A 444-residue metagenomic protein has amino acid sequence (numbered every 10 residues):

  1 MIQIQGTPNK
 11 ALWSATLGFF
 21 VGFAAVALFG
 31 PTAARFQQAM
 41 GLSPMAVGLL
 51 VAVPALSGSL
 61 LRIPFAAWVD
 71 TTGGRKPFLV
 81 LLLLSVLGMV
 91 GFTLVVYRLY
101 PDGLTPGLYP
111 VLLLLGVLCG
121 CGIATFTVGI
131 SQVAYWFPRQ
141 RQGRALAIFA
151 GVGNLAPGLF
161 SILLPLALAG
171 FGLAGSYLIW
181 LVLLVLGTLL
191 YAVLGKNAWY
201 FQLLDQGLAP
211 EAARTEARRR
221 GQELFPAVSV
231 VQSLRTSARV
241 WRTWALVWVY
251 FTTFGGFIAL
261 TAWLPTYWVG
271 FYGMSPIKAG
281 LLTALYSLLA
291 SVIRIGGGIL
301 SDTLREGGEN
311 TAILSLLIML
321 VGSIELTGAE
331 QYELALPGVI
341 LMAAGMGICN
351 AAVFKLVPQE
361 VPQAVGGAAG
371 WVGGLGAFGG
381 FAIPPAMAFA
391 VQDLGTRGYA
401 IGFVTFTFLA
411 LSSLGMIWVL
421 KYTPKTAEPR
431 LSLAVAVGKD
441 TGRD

Functional and structural regions predicted by a protein language model:
M1-G6, Q202-L246, A436-D444: Juxtamembrane intracellular "pre-TM" segments in multi-pass secondary transporters
F29-A34, V240-I295, F354: Extracytoplasmic gate region of multi-pass secondary transporters
L60-G74, R294-E306, V391: Helix-to-loop junctions at the C-terminal end of transmembrane segments in multipass secondary transporters
T71-L82, D302-L316: Cytoplasmic membrane-interface "Motif A"-like loop-to-helix N-cap segments of 12-TM Major Facilitator Superfamily
L83-L104, L317-E330: C-terminal ends and interior cores of transmembrane alpha-helices in multi-pass membrane transporters/permeases
L115-V152: Cytoplasmic helix-loop-helix junction between adjacent transmembrane helices in 12-TM secondary transporters
F149-D205: Helix-loop-helix hairpin linking two adjacent transmembrane segments in secondary transporters
G307-V353: C-terminal transmembrane helical hairpin of 12-TM major facilitator-type secondary transporters
